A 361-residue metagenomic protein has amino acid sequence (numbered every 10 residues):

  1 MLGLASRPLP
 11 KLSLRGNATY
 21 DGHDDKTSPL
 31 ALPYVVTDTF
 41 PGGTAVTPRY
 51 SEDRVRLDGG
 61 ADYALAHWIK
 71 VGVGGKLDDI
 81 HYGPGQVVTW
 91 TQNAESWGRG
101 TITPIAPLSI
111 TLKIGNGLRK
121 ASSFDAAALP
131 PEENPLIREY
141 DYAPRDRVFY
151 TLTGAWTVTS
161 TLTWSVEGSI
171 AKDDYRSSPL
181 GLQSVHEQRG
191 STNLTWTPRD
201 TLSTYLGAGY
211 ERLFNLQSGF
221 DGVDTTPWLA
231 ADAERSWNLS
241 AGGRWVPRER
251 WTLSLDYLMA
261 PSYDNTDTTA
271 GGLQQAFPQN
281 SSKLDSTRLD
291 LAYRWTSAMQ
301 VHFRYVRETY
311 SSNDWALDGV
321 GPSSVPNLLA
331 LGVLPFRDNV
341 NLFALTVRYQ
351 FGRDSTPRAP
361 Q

Functional and structural regions predicted by a protein language model:
M1-Q361: Gram-negative and organellar
